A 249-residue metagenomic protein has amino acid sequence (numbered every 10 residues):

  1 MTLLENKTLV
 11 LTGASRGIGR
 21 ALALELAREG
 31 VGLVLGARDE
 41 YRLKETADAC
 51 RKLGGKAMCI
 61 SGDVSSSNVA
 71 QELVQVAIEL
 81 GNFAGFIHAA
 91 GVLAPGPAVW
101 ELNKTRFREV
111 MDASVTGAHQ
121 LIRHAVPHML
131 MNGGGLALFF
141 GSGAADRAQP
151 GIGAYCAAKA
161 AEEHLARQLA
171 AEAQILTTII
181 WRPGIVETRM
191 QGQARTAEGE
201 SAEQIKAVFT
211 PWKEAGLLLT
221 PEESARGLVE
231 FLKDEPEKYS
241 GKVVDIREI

Functional and structural regions predicted by a protein language model:
T12, F83-G91, S114, F139 (+1 more regions): Rossmann-fold scaffold of SDR-type NAD(P)-dependent oxidoreductases
S15-R16: Conserved glycine-rich cofactor-binding loop
E29-T46: Conserved glycine-rich Rossmann-like NAD(P)H-binding loop of the short-chain dehydrogenase/reductase
E40-Y41, S61-E72, K104: The beta1-alpha1 cofactor-binding region of Rossmann-like NAD(H)/NADP(H)-dependent oxidoreductases
Q71, L93-R108, G151: Conserved mid-core segment of classical short-chain dehydrogenase/reductases
W100-H119, G134, L138, E162: Catalytic Tyr-X3-Lys loop
L136-A161, A166-Q174, G184-V186, G192: Catalytic loop of short-chain dehydrogenase/reductase
L176, I180-P183, T188, G199-I249: C-terminal helical subdomain
